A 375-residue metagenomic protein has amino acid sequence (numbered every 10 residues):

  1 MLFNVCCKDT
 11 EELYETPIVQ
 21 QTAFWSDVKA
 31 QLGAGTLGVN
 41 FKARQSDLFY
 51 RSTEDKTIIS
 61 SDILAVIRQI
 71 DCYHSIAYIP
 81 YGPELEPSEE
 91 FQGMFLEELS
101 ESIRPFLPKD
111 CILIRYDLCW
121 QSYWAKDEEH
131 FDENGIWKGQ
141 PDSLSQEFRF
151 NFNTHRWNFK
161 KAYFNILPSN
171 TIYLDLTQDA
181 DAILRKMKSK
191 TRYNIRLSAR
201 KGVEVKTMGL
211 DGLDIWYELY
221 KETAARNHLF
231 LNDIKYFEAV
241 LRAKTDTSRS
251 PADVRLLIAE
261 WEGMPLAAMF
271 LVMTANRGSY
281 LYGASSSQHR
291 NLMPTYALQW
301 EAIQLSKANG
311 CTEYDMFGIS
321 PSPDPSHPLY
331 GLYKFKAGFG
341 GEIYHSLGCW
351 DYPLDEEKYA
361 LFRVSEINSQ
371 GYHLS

Functional and structural regions predicted by a protein language model:
L2-Y14, T22, A43-F49, Q121 (+2 more regions): Active-site/acyl-donor-binding loops of N-acyltransferases
L2-Y73, W120-Y123, E128, G139-P141 (+1 more regions): A conserved beta-strand-loop-helix scaffold within acyl/acetyltransferase catalytic domains
I79: Phosphate-centric recognition/catalysis
L85-M94, S286-P294: Conserved glycine-rich acetyl-CoA-binding loop
F91-D110: Short secondary-structure subsegments characteristic of cysteine-rich extracellular domains
E101, R242-L361: Aromatic (often tryptophan-rich) hydrophobic motifs at membrane interfaces
K109-I112, T312: Short acidic/polar active-site loop segments enriched in Thr and Asp
C111-C119: Acidic beta-strand-to-loop metal/phosphate-binding motif
